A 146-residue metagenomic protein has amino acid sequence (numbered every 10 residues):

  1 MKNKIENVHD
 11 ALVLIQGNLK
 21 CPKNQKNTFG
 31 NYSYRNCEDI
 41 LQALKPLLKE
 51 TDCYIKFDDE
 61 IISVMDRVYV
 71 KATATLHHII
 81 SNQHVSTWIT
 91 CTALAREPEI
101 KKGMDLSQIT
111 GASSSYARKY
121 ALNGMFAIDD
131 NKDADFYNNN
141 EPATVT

Functional and structural regions predicted by a protein language model:
M1-T146: Polyanion-binding surfaces on beta-sheet-dominated domains and ring/shell assemblies
